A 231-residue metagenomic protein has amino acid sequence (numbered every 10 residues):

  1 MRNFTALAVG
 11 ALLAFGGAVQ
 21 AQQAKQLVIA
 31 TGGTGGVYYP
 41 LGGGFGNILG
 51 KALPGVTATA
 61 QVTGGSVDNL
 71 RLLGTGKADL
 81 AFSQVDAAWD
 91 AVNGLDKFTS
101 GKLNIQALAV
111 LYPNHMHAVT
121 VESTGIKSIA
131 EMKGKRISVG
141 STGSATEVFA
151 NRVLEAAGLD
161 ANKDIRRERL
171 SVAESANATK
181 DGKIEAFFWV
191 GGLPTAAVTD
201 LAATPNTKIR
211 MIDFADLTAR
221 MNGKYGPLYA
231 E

Functional and structural regions predicted by a protein language model:
M1-A8: Bacterial N-terminal signal peptides that target proteins for export
V9-L13: Hydrophobic alpha-helical targeting segments used for export or membrane insertion
F15-A21: Sec/Tat signal peptide C-region and signal peptidase I cleavage site
Q22-G134, S138-S141, M211: Short, glycine-/small- and polar/acidic-enriched structural segments that line small-molecule recognition paths
Q26, G50-T63, E155-L170, K183-A186 (+1 more regions): A local structural motif
V37-G44, I48, D68, L72 (+10 more regions): Extracytoplasmic/secreted proteins, especially bacterial periplasmic and envelope-associated proteins
V85, D96, A161-E231: Pocket-lining segment of extracytoplasmic ligand-binding domains
R136-R152, Y225-E231: Ligand-binding clefts/hinges and TM-proximal coupling segments of bilobed small-molecule sensing domains
